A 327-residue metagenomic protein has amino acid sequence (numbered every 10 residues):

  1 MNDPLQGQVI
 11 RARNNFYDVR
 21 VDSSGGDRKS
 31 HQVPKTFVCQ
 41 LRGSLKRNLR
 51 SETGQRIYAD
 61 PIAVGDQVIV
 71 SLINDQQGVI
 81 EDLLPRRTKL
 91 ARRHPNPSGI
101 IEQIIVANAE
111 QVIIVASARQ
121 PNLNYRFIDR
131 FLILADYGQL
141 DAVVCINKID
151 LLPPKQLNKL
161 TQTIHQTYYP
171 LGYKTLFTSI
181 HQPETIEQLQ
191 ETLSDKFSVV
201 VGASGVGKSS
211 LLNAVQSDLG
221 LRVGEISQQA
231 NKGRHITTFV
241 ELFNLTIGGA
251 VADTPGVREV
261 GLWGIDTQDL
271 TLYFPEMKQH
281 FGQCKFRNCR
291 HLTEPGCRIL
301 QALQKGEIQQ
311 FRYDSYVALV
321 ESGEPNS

Functional and structural regions predicted by a protein language model:
M1-Y125: N-terminal accessory targeting/assembly segments
D3, N15, T53-N74, L83-I105 (+3 more regions): Helix-rich effector regions associated with P-loop NTPase G domains
A109-A116, Q139-I149, Y168, G172-T178: Conserved beta-strand/loop subsegment of P-loop NTPase cores
A118-P121, I149-P154: Short histidine/acidic/glycine/proline-rich micro-motifs that form metal- and phosphate-coordinating active-site loops
N124-Y125, P153-N158, G261-I265: Conserved ATPase-coupling elements of RecA-like P-loop NTPase cores
R126-D141: Histidine-anchored nucleotide/phosphate-binding helix
L151-V206: Canonical P-loop GTPase G-domain recognition
S209, A214: Walker A/P-loop
